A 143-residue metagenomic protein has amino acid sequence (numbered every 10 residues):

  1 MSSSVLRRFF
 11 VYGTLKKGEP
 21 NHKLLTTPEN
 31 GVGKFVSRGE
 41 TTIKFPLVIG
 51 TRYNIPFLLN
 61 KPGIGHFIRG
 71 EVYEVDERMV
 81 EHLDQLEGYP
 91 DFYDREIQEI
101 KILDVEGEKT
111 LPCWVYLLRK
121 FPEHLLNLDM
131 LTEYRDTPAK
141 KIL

Functional and structural regions predicted by a protein language model:
S2-L143: Glycine-aromatic micro-motifs
